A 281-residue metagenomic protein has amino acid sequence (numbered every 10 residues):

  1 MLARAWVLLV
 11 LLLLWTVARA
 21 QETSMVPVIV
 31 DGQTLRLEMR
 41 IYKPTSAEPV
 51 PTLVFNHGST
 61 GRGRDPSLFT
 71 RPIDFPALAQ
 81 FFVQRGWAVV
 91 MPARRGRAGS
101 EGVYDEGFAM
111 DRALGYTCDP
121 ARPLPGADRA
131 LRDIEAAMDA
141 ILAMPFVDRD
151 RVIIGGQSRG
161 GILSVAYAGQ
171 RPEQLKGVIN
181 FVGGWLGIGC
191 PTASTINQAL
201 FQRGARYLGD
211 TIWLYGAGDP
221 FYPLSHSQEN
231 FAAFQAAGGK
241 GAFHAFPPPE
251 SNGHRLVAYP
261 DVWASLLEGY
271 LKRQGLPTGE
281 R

Functional and structural regions predicted by a protein language model:
A20-A47: N-terminal cap/lid segment of alpha/beta-hydrolase-fold proteins
E48-V50, S59-E101, G187-I188: Short substrate-entry loop that stabilizes the transition state in hydrolases
N56, P92-R94, F181, F246: Alpha/beta-hydrolase
N56-G58, Y215: The conserved beta1-alpha1 loop
G107-M144: Alpha/beta-hydrolase active-site loop
R132-Q198: Primarily recognizes the serine-hydrolase "nucleophile elbow" in alpha/beta-hydrolase and SGNH/GDSL folds
G177, G183-A242: The feature captures the conserved acid-bearing segment of alpha/beta-hydrolase catalytic domains
Q228, A237-R281: C-terminal catalytic histidine-bearing segment of alpha/beta-hydrolase fold enzymes
